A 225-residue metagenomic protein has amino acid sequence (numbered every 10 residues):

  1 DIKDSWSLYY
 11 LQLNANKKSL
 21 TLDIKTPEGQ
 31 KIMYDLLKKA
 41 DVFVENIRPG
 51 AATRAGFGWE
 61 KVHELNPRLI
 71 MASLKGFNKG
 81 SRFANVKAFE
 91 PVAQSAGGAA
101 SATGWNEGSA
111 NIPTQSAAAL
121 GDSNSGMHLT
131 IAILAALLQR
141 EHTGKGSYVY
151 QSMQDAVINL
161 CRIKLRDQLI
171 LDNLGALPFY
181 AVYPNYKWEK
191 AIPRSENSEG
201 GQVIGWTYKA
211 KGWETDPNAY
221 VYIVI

Functional and structural regions predicted by a protein language model:
D1-K145: N-terminal helix-loop segment corresponding to the beta1-alpha1 unit of nucleotide/adenylate-binding folds
A96-I225: Acidic, glycine-rich segments within the central catalytic cores of soluble metabolic enzymes that bind/position
